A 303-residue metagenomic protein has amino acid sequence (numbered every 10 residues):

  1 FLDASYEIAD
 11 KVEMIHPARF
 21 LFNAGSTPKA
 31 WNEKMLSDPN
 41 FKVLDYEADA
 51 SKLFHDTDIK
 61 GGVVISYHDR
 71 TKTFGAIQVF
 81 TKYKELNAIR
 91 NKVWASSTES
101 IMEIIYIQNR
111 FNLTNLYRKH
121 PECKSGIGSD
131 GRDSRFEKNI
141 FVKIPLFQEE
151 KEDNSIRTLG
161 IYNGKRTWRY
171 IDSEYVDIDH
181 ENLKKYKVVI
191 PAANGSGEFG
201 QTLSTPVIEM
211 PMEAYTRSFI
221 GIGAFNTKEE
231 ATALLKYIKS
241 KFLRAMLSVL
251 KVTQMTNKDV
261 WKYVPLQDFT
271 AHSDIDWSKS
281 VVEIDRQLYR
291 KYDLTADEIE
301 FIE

Functional and structural regions predicted by a protein language model:
F1-K52, V64-H68, L234: Conserved Class I SAM-dependent methyltransferase catalytic core
A50-T216, G223-A296: C-terminal substrate-recognition regions of SAM-dependent nucleic acid methyltransferases
D297-E303: Short, amphipathic C-terminal "tail helix"
